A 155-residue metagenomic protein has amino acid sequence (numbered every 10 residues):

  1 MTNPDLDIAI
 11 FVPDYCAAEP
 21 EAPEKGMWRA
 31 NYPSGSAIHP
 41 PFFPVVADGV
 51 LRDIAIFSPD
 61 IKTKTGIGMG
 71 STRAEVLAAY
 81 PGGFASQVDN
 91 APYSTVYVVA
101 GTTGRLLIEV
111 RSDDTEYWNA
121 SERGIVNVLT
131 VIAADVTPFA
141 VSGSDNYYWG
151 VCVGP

Functional and structural regions predicted by a protein language model:
M1-F43, R73-A140, G154-P155: A cross-family detector of function-defining hotspots
A47-P59: Short, compositionally biased strand/turn segments that nucleate or flank brief secondary-structure elements
D60-I67: Second-shell loop/turn segments in exported
